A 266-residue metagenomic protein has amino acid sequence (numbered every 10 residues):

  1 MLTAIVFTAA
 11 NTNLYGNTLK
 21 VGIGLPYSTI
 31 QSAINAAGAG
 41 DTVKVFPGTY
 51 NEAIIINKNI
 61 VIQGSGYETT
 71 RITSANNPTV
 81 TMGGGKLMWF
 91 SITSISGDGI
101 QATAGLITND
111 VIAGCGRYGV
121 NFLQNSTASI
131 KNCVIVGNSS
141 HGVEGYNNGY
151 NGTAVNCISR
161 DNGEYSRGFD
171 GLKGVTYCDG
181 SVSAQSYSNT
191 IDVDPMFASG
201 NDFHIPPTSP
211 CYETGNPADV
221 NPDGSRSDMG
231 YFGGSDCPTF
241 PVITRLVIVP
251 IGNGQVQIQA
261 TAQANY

Functional and structural regions predicted by a protein language model:
M1-A9: Bacterial N-terminal signal peptides
T12-G16: Sec/Tat signal peptide C-region and signal peptidase I cleavage site
T18-N51: Acidic Gly/Asp/Thr-rich repetitive segments characteristic of extracellular carbohydrate-active and adhesion proteins
T42-P47, G64-R71, G85-I92, D110 (+5 more regions): Extracellular beta-strand-rich, repetitive "passenger/adhesive" scaffolds that bind or process carbohydrates
N59, G99-H204: Predominantly extracellular beta-rich ligand-binding scaffolds that present long acidic/polar faces for carbohydrate
I60-I100, I191-M196: Right-handed parallel beta-helix/beta-spiral solenoid domain characteristic of secreted/periplasmic
S188-P238: C-terminal accessory segments
S225-N265: Short, compositionally biased P/S/T/A/G/V-rich stretches that sit at domain boundaries
